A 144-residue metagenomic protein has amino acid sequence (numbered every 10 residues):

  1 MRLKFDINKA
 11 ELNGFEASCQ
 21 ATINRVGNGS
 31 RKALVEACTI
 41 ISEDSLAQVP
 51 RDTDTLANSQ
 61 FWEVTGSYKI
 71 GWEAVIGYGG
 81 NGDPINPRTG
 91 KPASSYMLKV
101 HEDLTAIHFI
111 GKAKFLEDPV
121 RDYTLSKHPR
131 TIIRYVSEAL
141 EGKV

Functional and structural regions predicted by a protein language model:
M1-G77, S95-V144: Short, Lys/Arg-rich flexible segments
V75, N81-S95: Surface-exposed intrinsically disordered loops and tails
